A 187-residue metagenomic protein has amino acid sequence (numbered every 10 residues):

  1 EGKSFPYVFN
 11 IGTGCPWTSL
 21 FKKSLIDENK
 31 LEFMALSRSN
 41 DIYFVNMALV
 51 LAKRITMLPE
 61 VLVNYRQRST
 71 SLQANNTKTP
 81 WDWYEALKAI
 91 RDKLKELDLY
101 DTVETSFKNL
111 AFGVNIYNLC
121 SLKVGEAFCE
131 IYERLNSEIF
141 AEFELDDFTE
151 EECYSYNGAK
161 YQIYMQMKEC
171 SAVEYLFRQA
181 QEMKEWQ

Functional and structural regions predicted by a protein language model:
E1-P59, Y65-T79: Donor-binding/catalytic cores of nucleotide-activated saccharide and glycerol-phosphate transferases/polymerases
F44, A86, A111: Catalytic-loop motifs flanking and including active-site residues across diverse enzymes
K53, K95, C120: Hydrophobic/aromatic-lined pockets within catalytic cores
T56-L58, V103-S106: A structural signal for short, well-ordered beta-strand segments and their strand-loop junctions that often border
E60-S69, A74-D101, V114-Y117, G125-L145: Catalytic core of nucleotide-sugar-dependent glycosyltransferases
Y100-T105, F148-E152: Short, surface-exposed acidic
S106-L119: P-loop NTPase catalytic cores that bind/hydrolyze ATP
G125-Q187: Membrane-interface aromatic/basic loop that binds lipid-linked glycans or pyrophosphate carriers, typified by
